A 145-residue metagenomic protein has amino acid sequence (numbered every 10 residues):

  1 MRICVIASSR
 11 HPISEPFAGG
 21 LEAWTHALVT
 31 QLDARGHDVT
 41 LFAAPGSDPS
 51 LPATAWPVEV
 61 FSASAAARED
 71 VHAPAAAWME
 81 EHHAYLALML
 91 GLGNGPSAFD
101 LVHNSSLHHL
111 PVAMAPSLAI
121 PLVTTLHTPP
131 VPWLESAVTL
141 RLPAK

Functional and structural regions predicted by a protein language model:
M1-K145: Catalytic cores of nucleotide-sugar-dependent glycosyltransferases that transfer UDP/GDP/TDP-activated
